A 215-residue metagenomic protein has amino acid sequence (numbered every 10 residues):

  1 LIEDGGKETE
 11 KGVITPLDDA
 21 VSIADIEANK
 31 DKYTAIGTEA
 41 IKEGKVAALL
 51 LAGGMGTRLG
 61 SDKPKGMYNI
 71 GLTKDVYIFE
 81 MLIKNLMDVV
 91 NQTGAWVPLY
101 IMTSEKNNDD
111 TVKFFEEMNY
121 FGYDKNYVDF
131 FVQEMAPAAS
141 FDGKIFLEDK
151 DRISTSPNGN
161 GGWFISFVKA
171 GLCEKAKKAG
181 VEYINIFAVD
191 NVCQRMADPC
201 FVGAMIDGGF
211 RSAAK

Functional and structural regions predicted by a protein language model:
L1-D31, A40: Low-complexity, highly charged intrinsically disordered N-terminal segments that act as targeting/localization
S22-A47, R58-K215: Domain-scale recognition of functional cores that engage charged ligands
L49-G54: ATP phosphate-binding P-loop of adenylate-forming
